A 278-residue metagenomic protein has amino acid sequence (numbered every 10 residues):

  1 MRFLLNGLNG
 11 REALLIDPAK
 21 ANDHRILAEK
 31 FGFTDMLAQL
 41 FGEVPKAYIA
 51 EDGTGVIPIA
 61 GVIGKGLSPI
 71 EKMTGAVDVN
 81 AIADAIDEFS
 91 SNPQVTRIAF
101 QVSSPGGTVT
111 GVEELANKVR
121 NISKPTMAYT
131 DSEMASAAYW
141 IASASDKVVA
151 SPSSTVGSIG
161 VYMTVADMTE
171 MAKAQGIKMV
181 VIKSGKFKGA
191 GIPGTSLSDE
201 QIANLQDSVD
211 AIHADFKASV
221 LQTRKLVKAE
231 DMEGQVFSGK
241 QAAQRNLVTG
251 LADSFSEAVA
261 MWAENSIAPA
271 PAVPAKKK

Functional and structural regions predicted by a protein language model:
M1-K278: N-terminal organellar transit peptides
